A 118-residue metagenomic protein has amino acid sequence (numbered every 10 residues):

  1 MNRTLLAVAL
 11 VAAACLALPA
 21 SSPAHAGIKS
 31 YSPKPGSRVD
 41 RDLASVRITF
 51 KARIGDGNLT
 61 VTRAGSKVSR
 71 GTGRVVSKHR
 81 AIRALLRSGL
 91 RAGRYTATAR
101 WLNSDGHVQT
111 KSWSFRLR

Functional and structural regions predicted by a protein language model:
M1-A9: Bacterial N-terminal signal peptides that target proteins for export
V8-A17: Bacterial N-terminal signal peptides
P19-A24: Sec/Tat signal peptide C-region and signal peptidase I cleavage site
H25-D42: N-terminal edge beta-strand
R41, R47, K51-R118: Acidic, low-complexity Ser/Thr/Gly/Pro-rich repeat segments typical of extracellular/periplasmic and surface-exposed
